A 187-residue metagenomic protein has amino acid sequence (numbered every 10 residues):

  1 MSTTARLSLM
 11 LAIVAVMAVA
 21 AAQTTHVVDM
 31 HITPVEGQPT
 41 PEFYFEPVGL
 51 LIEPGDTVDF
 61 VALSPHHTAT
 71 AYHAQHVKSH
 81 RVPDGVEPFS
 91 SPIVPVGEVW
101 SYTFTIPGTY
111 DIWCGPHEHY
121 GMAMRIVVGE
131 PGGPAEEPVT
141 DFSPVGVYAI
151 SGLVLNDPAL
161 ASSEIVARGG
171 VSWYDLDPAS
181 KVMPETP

Functional and structural regions predicted by a protein language model:
M1-L9: Bacterial N-terminal signal peptides that target proteins for export
S8-V16: Bacterial N-terminal signal peptides
V16-A22: Sec/Tat signal peptide C-region and signal peptidase I cleavage site
A22-P187: Extracytoplasmic copper-binding redox domains, predominantly the cupredoxin/blue-copper superfamily
